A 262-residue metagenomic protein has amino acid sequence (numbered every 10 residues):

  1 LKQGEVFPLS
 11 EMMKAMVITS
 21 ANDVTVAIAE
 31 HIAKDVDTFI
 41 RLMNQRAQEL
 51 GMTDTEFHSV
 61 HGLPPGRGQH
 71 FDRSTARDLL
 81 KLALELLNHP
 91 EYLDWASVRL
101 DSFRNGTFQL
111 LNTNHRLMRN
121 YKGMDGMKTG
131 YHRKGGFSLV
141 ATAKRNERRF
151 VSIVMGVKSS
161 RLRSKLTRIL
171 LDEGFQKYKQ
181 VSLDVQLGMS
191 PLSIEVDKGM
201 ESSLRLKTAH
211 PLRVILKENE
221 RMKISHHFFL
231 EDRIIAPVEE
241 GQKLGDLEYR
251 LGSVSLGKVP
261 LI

Functional and structural regions predicted by a protein language model:
L1-R77, L87-P90: Active-site-adjacent loops and short helices of periplasmic peptidoglycan-processing enzymes
M52, H70-I262: Domain-terminus/edge residues, biased toward the C-terminal soluble/receptor-binding domains of extracytoplasmic
